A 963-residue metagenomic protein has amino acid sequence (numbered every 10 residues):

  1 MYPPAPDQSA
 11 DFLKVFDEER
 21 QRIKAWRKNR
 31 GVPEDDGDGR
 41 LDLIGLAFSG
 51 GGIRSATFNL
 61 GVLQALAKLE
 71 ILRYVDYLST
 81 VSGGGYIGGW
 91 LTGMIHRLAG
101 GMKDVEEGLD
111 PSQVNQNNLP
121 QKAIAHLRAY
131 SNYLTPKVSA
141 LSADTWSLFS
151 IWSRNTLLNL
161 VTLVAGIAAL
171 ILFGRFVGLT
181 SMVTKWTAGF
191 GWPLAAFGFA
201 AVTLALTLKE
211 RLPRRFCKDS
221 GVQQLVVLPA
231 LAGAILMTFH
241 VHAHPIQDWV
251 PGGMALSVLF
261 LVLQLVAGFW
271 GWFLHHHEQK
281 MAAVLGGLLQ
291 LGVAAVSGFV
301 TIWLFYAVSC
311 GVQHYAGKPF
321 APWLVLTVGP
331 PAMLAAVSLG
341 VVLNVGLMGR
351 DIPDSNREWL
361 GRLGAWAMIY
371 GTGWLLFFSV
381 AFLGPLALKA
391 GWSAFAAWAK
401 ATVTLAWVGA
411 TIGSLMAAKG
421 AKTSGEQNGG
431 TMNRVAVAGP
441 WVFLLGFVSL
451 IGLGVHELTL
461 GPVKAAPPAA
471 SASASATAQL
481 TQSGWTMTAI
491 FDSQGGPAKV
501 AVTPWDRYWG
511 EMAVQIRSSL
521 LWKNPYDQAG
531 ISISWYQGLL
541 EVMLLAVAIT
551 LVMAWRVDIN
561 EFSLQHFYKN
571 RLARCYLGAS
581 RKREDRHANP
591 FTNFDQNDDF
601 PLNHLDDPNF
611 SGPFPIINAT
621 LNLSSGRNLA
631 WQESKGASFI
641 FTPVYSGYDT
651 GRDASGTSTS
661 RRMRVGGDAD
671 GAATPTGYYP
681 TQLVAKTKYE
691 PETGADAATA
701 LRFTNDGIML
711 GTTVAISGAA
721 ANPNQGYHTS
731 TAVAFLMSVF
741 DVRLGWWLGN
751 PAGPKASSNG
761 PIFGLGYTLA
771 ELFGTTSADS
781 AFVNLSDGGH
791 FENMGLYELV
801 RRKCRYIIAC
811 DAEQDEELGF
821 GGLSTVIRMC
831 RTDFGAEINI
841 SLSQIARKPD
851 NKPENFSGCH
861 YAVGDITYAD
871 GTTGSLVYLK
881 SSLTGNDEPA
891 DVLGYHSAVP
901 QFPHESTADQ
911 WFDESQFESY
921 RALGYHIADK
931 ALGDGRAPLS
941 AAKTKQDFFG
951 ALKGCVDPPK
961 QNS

Functional and structural regions predicted by a protein language model:
M1-A10, E18, K28-N29, E34-S963: Patatin-like phospholipase A catalytic core
K24: Interfacial juxtamembrane loops and adjacent helix segments that form the catalytic/substrate-binding surfaces
